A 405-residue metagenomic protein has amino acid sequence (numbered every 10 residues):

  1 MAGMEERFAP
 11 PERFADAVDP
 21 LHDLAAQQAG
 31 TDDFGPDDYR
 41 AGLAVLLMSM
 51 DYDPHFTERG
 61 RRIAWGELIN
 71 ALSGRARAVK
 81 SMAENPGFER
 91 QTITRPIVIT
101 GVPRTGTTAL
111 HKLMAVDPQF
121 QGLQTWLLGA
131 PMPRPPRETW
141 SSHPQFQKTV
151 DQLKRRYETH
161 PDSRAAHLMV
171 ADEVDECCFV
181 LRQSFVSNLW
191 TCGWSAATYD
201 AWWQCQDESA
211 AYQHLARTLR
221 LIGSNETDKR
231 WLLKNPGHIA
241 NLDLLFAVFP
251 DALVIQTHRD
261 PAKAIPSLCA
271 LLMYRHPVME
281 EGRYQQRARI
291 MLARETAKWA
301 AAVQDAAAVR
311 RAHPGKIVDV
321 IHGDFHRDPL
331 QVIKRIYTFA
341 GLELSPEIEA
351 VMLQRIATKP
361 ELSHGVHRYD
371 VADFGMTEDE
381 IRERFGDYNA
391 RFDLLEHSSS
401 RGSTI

Functional and structural regions predicted by a protein language model:
M1-K80, S195, Y199-Y212, L219 (+3 more regions): PAPS-dependent sulfotransferases, especially Golgi type II membrane carbohydrate sulfotransferases
K80-R90: Pre-Walker A adenine-sensing motif
V98-D117: Glycine-rich phosphate-binding P-loop
T100-V102, L232-P236, H322: Short His-Asn-centered micro-motif
V116-W126: Post-Walker A helix-loop "phosphate-sensing" segment adjacent to the P-loop in P-loop NTPases
G129-W231: PAPS-dependent sulfation machinery
T218, S224-D251: Flexible, glycine/threonine-enriched loop-and-boundary segments that flank and lead into catalytic domains of large
K234, L245-A270: Conserved phosphate-donor/acceptor-positioning beta-strand/loop module used by diverse small-molecule
